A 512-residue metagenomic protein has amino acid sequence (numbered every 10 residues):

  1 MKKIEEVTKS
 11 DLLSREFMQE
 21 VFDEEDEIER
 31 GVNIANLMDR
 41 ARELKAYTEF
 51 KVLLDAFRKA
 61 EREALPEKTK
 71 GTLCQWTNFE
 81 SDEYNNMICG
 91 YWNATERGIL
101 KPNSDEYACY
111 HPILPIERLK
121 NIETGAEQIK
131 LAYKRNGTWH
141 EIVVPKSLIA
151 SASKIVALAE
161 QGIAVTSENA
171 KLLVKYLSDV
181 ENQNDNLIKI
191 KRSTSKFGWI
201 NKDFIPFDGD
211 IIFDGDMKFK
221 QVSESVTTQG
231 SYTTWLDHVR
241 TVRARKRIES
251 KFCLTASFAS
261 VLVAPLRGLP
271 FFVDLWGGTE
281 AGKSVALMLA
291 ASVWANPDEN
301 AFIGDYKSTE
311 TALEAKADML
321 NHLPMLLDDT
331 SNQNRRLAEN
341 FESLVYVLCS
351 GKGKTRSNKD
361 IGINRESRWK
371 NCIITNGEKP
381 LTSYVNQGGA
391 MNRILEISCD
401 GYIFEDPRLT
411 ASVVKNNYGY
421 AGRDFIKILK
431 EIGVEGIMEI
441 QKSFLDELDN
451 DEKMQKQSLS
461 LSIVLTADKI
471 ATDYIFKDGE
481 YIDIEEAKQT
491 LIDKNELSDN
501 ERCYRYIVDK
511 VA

Functional and structural regions predicted by a protein language model:
K2-L13, M18, F22-I248, A315-K316 (+2 more regions): Conserved glycine-centered beta->alpha loop in an early N-terminal alpha/beta scaffold
I211-N300: P-loop NTPase catalytic core of nucleic-acid-dependent motor ATPases
S250-P265, V273-D274, S284-S292, E314-A317 (+3 more regions): Contiguous, well-ordered alpha-helical segments that form the cores/surfaces of helical PPI scaffolds
A286-A338: AAA+/P-loop NTPase substrate/partner-engagement loops
D318, N358-T375, A390: AAA+/SF3 P-loop NTPase mechanochemical coupling elements
D329, K370-P380, S398-G401: A short beta-strand-to-loop transition that corresponds to the Sensor-1 phosphate-sensing loop of AAA+ P-loop ATPases
F341-R356: Conserved catalytic/switch belt of AAA+ P-loop NTPases
S367-W369, V385-I475: Phosphate-sensing "switch" segment of ASCE/P-loop ATPases
